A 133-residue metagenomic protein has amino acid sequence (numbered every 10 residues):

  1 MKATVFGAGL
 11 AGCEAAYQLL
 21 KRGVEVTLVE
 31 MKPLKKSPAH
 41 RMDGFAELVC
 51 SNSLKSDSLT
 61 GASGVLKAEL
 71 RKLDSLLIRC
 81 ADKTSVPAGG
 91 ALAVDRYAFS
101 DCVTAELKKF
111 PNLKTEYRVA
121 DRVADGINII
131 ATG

Functional and structural regions predicted by a protein language model:
M1-A11: Beta1/beta-strand and adjacent pyrophosphate-binding region of the FAD-binding site in flavoprotein oxidoreductases
A3, V24-V26, N128: Hydrophobic anchor at the start of a short beta-strand that flanks the dinucleotide cofactor-binding loop
L10, R22, K83-T84: Charge-biased, low-complexity intrinsically disordered regions
E14, Q18, N128: Hydrophobic/aromatic ligand-binding patch that stacks against planar heteroaromatic rings of cofactors or nucleotides
Y17-R79: N-terminal FAD cofactor-binding segment of flavoenzymes
E69-G133: Feature captures the FAD/FMN-dependent oxidoreductase FAD-binding
